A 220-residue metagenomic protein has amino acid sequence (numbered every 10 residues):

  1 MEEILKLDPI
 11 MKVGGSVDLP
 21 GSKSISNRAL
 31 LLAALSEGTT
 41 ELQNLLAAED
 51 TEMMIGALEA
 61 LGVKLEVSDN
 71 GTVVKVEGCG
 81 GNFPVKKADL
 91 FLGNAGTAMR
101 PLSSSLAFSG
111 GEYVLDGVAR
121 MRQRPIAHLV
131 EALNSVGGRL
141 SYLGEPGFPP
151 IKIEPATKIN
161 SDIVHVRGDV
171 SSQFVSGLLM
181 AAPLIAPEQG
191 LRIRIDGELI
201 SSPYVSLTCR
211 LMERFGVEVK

Functional and structural regions predicted by a protein language model:
M1-K220: Structural preference for solvent-exposed beta-strand-turn elements and adjacent flexible terminal/loop segments within
